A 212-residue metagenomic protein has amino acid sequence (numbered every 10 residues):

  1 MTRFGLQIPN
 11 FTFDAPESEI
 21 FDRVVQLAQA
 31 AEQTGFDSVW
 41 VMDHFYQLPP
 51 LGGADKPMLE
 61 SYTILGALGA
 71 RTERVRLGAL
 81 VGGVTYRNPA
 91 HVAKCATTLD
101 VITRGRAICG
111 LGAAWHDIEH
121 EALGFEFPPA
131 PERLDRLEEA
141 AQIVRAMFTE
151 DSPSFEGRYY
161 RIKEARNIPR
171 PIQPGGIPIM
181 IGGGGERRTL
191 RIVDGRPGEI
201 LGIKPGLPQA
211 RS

Functional and structural regions predicted by a protein language model:
M1-S212: Active-site-adjacent structural elements that line small-molecule/cofactor binding pockets in enzymes
